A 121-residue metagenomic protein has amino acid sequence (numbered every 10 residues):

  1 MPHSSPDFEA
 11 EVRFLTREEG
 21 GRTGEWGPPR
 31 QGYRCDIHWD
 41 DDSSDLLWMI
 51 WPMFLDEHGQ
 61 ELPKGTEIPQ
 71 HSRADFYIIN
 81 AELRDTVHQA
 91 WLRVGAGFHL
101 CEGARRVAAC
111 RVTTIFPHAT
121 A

Functional and structural regions predicted by a protein language model:
M1-A121: C-terminal effector/interaction modules appended to NTPase cores
